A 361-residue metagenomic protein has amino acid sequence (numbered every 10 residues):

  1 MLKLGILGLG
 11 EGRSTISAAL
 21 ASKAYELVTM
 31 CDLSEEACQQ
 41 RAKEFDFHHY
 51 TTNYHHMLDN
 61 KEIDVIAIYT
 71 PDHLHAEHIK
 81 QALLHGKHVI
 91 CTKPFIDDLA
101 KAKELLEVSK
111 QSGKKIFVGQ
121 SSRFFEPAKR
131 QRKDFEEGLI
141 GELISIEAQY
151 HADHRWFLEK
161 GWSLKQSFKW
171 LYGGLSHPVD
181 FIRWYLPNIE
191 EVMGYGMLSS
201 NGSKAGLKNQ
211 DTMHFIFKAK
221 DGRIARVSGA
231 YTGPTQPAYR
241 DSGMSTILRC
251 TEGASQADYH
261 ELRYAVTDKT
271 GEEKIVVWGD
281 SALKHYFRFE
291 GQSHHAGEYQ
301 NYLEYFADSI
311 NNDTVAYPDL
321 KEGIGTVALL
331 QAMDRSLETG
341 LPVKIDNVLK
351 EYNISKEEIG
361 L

Functional and structural regions predicted by a protein language model:
M1-F45: N-terminal Rossmann-like dinucleotide-binding module
I6, V65-I68, K103, K114 (+2 more regions): C-terminal helix-rich "cap/oligomerization" subdomain common to oxidoreductases
G10-E11, S122-K208, G340: Predominantly a Rossmann-like dinucleotide-binding segment in NAD(P)-dependent oxidoreductases
F47-Y54: Conserved SAM-binding strand-loop segment of SAM-dependent methyltransferases
D64-V65, P71-D72, A76-R123, G138: Beta-strand-loop-alpha-helix segment that lines the small-molecule cofactor/substrate pocket of alpha/beta enzymes
C91-T92, I116-V118, E147, V227 (+1 more regions): Hydrophobic residues in well-ordered beta-strands that form the structural core
E107-K114, K129-L143, I247-C250: Basic phosphate/pyrophosphate-binding loop/patch that engages nucleotide-derived ligands
G173, V179-A265, K269, Q300-N312 (+1 more regions): Contiguous beta-strand/loop segments that form the cofactor/metal-binding neighborhood of enzyme cores
